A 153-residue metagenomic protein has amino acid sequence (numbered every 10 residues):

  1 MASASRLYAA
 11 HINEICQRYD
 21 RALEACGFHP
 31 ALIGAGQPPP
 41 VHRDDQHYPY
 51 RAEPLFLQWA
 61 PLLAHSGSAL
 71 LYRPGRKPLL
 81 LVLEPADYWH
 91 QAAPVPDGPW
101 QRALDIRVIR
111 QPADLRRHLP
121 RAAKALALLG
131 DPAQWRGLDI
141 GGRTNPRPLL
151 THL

Functional and structural regions predicted by a protein language model:
M1-L153: A composition/biophysics-driven feature that prefers long, compositionally simple stretches
